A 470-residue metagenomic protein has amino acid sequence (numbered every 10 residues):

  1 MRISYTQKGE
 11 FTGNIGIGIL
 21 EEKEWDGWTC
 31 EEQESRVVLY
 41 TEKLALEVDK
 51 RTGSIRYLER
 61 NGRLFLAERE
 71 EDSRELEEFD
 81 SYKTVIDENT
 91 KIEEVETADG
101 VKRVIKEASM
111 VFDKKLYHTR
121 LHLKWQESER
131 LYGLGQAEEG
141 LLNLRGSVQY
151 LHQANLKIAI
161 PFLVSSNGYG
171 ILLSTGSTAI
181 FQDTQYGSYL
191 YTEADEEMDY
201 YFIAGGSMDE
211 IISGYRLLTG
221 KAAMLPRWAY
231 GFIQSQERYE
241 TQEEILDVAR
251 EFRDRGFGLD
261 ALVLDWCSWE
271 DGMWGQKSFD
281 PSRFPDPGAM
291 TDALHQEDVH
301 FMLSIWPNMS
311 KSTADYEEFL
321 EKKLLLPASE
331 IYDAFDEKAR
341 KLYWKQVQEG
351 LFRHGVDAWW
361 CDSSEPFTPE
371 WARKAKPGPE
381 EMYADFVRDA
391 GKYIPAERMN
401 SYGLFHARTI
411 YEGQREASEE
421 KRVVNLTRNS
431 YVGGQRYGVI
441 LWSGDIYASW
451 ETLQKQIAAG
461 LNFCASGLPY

Functional and structural regions predicted by a protein language model:
R2-G18: Beta-strand-rich binding/interaction modules
Y5, L20-E22, D26-P226, Q236-R238 (+3 more regions): Catalytic and substrate-binding clefts that recognize carbohydrates or anionic sugar/phosphate headgroups
I15-L20, R60, A67-R69, G258-Y470: Aromatic- and carboxylate-enriched substrate-binding clefts and catalytic-loop regions of carbohydrate-active enzymes
D195-D199, A229-G231, W274, S329: Short, solvent-exposed beta-strand edge segments and adjacent coil->beta transition regions
E197-G205, Q234, P395, L441-I446: Acidic/glycine-enriched edge-of-secondary-structure segments
Y215, F232, I457-G460: Short alpha-helical scaffolding segments that buttress acidic/His motifs in well-ordered protein cores
L218-S235, K322-I331: N-terminal small/glycine-rich loop or linker at the start of catalytic domains across soluble metabolic enzymes
T241-E244, Y402: Short amphipathic alpha-helical segments
